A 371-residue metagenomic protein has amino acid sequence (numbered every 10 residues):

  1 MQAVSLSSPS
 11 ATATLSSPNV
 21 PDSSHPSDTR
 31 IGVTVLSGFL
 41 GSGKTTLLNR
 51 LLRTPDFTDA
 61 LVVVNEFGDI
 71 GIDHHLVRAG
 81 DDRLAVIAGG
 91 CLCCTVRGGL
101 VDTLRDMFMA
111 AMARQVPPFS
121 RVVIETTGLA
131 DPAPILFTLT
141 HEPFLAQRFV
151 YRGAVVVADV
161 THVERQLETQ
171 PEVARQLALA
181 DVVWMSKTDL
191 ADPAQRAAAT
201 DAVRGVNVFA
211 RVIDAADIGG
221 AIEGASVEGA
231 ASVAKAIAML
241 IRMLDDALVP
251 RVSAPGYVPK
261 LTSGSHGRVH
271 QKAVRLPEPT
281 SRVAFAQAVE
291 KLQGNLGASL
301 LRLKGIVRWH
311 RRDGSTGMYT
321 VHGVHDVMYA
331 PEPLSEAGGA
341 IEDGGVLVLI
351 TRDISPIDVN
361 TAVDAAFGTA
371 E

Functional and structural regions predicted by a protein language model:
Q2-P21, H25, R175, V182-G345 (+1 more regions): C-terminal accessory "lid"/substrate-recognition subdomains
L6, D22-S42, T46-Q166: Nucleotide-state-sensitive switch-loop elements of NTP-binding domains
L61, D73, A85-G89, A111-M112 (+6 more regions): Glycine-rich loops and low-complexity Gly/Arg-rich segments that provide flexible linkers or classic glycine-based
N65-E66, P118, E125, V150-G153 (+5 more regions): Residue-level signal for alpha-helical context at structural boundaries
V77, T161-H162, A180, R311-S315: Alpha-helix boundary/capping detector
F108-M112, Q166-P171, V321-H325, A370-E371: A general structural signal for short secondary-structure boundary/capping elements
A130-G153, V157-A210: Conserved C-terminal guanine-recognition region of P-loop GTPase G domains, centered on the G4
